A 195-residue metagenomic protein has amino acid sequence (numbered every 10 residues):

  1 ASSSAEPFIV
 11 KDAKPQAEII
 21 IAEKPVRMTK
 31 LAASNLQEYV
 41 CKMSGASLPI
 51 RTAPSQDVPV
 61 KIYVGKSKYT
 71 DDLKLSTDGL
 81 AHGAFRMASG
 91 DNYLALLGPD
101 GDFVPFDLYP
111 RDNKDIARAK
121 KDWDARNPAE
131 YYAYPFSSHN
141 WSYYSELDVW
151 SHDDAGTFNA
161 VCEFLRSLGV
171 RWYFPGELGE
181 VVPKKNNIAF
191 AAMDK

Functional and structural regions predicted by a protein language model:
S2-K195: Contiguous, structured surface segment used for ligand recognition
